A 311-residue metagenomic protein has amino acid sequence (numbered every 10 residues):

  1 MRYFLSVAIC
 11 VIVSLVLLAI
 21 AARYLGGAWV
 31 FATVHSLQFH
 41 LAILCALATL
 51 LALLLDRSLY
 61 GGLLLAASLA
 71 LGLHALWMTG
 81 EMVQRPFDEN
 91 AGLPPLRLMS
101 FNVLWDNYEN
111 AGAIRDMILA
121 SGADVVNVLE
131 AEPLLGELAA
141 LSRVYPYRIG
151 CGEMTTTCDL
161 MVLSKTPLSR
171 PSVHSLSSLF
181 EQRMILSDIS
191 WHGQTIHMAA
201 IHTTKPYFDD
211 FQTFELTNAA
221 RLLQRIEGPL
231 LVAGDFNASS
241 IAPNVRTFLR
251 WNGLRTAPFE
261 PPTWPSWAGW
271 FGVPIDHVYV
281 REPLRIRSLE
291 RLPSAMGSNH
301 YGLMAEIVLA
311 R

Functional and structural regions predicted by a protein language model:
M1-R2: Short, Lys/Arg-rich, polar N-terminal cytosolic tail immediately upstream of the first transmembrane signal-anchor
L5-L53: Membrane-embedded alpha-helical segments of integral membrane proteins
I20-A21, V83-N90, G136-E137, P265-S266: Intrinsically disordered, low-complexity boundary segments flanking structured domains
G26, Q38, L54-S58, S240 (+1 more regions): Short coil/turn residues that cap or connect secondary-structure elements
F31-A32, S58-L65: Short, aromatic-rich membrane-interface segments at the entry and exit of alpha-helical transmembrane domains
L54, L63-A120: N-terminal signal-anchor transmembrane helix
L98, L104-L119, V125-R311: Soluble catalytic domains of enzymes that build or remodel membrane lipids, polysaccharides, and related
